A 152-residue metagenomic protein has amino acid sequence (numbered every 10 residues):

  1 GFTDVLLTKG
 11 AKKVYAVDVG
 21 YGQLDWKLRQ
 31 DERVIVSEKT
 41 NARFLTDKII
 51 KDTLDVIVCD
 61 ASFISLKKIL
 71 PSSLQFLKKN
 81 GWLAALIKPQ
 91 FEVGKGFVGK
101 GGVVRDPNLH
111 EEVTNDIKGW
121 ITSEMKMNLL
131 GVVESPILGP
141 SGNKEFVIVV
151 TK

Functional and structural regions predicted by a protein language model:
G1-G10: Conserved SAM-binding loop of SAM-dependent methyltransferases across substrates and taxa, primarily the Class I
K12-I64, K68: S-adenosyl-L-methionine
L24, K88, G142: Residue-level signal for inorganic ion chemistry
K67-A84: A short glycine-rich, Lys/Arg-flanked "PGG" loop and its adjoining helix->strand segment in the class I
P89-D106: Short, glycine-/aromatic-enriched active-site segment of Class I SAM-dependent methyltransferases
H110-M125: Short alpha-helix
K126-P136: Conserved S-adenosyl-L-methionine
E134-K152: Core SAM-dependent methyltransferase catalytic element
